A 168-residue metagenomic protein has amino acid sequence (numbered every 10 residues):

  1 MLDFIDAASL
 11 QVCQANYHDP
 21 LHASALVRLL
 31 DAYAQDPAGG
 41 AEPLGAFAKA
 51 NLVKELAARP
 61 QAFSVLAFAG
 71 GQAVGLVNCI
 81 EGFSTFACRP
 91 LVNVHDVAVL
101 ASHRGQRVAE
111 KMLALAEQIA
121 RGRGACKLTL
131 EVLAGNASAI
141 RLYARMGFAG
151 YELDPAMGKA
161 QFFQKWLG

Functional and structural regions predicted by a protein language model:
D3-Q14, H18, C126-G168: C-terminal "cap" of GNAT-fold acetyltransferases
C13, Y17-P20, S24-V27, D31-K54: Conserved GNAT-fold acetyl-CoA-binding loop/helix
K54-L66, N93: A short helix-loop-beta-strand connector motif used in the catalytic cores of GNAT acetyltransferases and, in some
F63-V77: Conserved beta-hairpin
A69, C79-F86: A conserved beta-strand-loop-helix scaffold within acyl/acetyltransferase catalytic domains
R89-A101: Conserved acetyl-CoA binding element of GNAT-fold acetyltransferases
V99, G105-Q118, R141-R145: Conserved acetyl-CoA-binding loop-helix of GNAT-fold acetyltransferases
